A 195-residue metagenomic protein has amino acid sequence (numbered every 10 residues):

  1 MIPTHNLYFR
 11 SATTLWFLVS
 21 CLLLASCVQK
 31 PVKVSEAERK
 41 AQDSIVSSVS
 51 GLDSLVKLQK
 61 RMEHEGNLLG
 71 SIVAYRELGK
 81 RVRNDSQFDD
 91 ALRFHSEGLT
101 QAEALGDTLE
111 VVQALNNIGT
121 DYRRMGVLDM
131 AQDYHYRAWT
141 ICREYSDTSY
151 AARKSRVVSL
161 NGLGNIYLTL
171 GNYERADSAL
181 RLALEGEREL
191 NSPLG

Functional and structural regions predicted by a protein language model:
L24-S26: C-terminal motif of bacterial Sec signal peptides marking the signal peptidase cleavage site
V28-K30: Bacterial signal peptide processing site
D43, G70-N84, E110-R124, A151-T169 (+1 more regions): Conserved alpha-helical positions within TPR/SEL1-like repeat arrays
Q59-E63, V82, A102, Y122 (+5 more regions): Eukaryotic all-alpha helical interaction scaffolds
